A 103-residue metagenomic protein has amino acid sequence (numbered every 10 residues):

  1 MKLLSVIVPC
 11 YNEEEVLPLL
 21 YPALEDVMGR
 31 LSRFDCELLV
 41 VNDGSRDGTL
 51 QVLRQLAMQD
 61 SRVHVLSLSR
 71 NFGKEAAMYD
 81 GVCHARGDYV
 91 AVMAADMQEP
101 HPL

Functional and structural regions predicted by a protein language model:
M1-L103: Structured catalytic core of nucleotide-sugar glycosyltransferases
